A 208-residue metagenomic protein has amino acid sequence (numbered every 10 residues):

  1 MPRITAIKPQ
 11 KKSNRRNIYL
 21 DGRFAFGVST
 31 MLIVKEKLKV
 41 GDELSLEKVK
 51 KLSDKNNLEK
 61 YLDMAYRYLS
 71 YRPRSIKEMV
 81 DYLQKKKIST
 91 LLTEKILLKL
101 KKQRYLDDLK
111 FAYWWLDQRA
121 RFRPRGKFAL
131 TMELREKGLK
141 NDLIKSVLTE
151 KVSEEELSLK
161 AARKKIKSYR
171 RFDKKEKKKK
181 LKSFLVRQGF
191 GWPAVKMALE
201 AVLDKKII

Functional and structural regions predicted by a protein language model:
M1-I208: An alpha-helical, amphipathic repeat domain used for nucleic-acid recognition, typified by the mTERF helical solenoid
